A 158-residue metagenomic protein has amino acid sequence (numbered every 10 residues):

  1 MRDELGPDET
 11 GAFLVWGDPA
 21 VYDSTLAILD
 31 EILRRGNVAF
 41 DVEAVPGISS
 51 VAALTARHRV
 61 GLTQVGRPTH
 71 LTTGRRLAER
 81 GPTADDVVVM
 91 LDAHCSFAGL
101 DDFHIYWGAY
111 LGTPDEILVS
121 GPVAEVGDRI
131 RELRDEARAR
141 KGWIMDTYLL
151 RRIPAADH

Functional and structural regions predicted by a protein language model:
M1-D41, S120-D128, R138-D157: Class I S-adenosyl-L-methionine
D3-G6, N37, V60-T63, D102-F103 (+2 more regions): Generic secondary-structure signature for well-ordered alpha-helical cores
G6, A56, L133: Sparse, context-dependent recognition of short Cys/His-centered cofactor- or disulfide-binding micro-motifs
D8, V15-W16, A20-I32, Q64-L77 (+2 more regions): A short, terminal or domain-edge coil/loop segment
E9-F13, E43, G61-L62, P68-H70 (+3 more regions): Structural motif
G17-D85, A139-G142: Class I SAM-dependent methyltransferase SAM-binding "motif I" and its flanking Rossmann-like core
R80-H158: A contiguous loop/helix-start segment that scaffolds small-molecule binding in enzyme catalytic cores
